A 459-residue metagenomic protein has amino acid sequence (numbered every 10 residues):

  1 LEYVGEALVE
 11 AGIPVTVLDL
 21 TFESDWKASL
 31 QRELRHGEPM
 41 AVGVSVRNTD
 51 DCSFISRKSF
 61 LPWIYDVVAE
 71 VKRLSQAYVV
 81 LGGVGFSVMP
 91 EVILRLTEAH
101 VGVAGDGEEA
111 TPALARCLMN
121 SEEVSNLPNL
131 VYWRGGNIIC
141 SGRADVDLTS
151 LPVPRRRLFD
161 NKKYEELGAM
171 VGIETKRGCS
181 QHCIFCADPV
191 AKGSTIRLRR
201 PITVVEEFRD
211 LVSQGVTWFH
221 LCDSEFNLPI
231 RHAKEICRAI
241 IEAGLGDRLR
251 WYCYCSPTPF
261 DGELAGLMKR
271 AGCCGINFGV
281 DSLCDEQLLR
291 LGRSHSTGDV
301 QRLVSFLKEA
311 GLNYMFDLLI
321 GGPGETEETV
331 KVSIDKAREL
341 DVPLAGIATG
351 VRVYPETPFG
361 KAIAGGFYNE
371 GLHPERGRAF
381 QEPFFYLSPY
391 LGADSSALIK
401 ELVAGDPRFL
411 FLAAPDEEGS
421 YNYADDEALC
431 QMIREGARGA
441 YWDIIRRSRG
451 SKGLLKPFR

Functional and structural regions predicted by a protein language model:
V4-A7, A11, T16-G142, T349-R352 (+1 more regions): Glycine-rich beta-alpha loop elements in corrinoid/cobalamin-binding modules across cobalamin-dependent enzymes
L8-V15, E70-A77, Q214, A243 (+4 more regions): A structural motif corresponding to the C-terminal end of an alpha-helix and its immediate exit/capping segment
Q31-H36, M40, T357-A364, Y368-R459: Radical SAM enzyme core and accessory elements
V42, V79, G102, C186 (+3 more regions): Hydrophobic residues within beta-strands of alpha/beta enzymes
G43-V46, G107, A265-L283, A345-V351: Non-cysteine beta-strand/loop elements that form the S-adenosyl-L-methionine
N48-F54, P90-E91, Q181, N227-R231 (+5 more regions): Flexible glycine/acidic-rich beta-alpha junction loops that bind and position SAM and/or redox cofactors in anaerobic
P90-T97, L264, G324-R338: Catalytic cores of alpha/beta
T149, V153-M315, I320, K331 (+1 more regions): Radical SAM [4Fe-4S] cluster-binding motif and immediate context
